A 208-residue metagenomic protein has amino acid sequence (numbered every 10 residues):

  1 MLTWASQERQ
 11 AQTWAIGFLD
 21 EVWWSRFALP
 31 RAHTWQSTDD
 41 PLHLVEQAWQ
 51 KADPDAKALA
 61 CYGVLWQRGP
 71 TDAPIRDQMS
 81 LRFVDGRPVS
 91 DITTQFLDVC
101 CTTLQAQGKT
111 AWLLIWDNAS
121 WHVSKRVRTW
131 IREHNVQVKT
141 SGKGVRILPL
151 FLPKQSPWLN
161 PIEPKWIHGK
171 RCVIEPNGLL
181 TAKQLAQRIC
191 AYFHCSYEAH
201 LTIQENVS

Functional and structural regions predicted by a protein language model:
M1-V99: Extended, low-complexity cationic-aromatic segments
T13-W14, R146, Q155, L159-S208: C-terminal anion-handling pockets and recognition modules
D20, G108-V123, L152, N160: Acidic/histidine-rich, metal-coordinating catalytic segments
D20, G63, L97, D117 (+3 more regions): Mobile genetic element proteins and their domesticated derivatives, centered on retroelements and DNA transposons
S25-A28, W121-K125, W158-P161: Short catalytic/ligand-binding loop motif for oxyanion handling, primarily in non-cytosolic enzymes, centered on
P41-A52, H134-P164, N177-G178: RNase H-like polynucleotidyl transferase catalytic core
D91-L113: Short, basic/hydrophobic alpha-helical segments
